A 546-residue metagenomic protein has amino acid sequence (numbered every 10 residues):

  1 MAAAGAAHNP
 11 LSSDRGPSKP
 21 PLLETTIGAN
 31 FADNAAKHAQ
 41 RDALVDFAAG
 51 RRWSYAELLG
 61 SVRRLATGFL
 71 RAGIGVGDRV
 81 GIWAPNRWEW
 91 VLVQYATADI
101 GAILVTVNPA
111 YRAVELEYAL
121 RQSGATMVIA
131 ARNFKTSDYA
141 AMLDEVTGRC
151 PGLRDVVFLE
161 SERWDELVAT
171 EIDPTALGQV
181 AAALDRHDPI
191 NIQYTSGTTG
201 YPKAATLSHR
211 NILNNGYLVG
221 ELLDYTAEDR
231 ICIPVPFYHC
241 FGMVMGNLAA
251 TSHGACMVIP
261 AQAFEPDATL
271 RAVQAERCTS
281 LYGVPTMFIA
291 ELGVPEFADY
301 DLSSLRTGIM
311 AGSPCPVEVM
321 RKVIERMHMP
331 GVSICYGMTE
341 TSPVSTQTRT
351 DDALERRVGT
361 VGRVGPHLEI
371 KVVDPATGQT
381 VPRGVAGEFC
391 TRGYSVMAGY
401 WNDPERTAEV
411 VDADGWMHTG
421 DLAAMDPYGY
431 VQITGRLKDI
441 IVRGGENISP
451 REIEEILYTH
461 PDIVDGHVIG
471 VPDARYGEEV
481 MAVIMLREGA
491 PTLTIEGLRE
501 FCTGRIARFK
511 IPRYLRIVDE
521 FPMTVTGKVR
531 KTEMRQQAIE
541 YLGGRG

Functional and structural regions predicted by a protein language model:
N9, M127, F134-R186: ANL superfamily adenylate-forming
L23, Q40-Y95, R112-E117, D165-A169 (+1 more regions): Conserved AMP-binding/adenylate-forming core of the ANL superfamily
E24-T25, Q40-D42, F158, E162 (+3 more regions): Conserved pre-ATP/AMP-binding loop-to-beta segment of ANL
R52-A56, I190-N214: Conserved AMP-binding A3 loop
A84-P85, A102-R121, R132-M142, A255-A275 (+2 more regions): ATP-dependent adenylate-forming carboxylate-activation enzymes
Y111-R121, V128-R132, L281, G393 (+6 more regions): AMP-binding/adenylate-forming catalytic core of the ANL superfamily
L213-R230, C240-S280, V294: Conserved AMP-binding/adenylation subdomain of ANL enzymes
A255, A275-G283, L292-R356, E369: Gly/Ser/Thr-rich phosphate-binding loop
